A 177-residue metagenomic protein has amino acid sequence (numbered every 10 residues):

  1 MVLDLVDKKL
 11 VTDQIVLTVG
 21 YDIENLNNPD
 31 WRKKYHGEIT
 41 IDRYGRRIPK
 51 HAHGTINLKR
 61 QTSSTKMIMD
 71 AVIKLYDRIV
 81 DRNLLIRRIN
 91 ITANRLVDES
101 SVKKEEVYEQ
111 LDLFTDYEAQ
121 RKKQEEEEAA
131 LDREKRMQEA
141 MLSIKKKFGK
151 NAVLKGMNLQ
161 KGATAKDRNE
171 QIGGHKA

Functional and structural regions predicted by a protein language model:
M1-A177: Basic, low-complexity intrinsically disordered segments
